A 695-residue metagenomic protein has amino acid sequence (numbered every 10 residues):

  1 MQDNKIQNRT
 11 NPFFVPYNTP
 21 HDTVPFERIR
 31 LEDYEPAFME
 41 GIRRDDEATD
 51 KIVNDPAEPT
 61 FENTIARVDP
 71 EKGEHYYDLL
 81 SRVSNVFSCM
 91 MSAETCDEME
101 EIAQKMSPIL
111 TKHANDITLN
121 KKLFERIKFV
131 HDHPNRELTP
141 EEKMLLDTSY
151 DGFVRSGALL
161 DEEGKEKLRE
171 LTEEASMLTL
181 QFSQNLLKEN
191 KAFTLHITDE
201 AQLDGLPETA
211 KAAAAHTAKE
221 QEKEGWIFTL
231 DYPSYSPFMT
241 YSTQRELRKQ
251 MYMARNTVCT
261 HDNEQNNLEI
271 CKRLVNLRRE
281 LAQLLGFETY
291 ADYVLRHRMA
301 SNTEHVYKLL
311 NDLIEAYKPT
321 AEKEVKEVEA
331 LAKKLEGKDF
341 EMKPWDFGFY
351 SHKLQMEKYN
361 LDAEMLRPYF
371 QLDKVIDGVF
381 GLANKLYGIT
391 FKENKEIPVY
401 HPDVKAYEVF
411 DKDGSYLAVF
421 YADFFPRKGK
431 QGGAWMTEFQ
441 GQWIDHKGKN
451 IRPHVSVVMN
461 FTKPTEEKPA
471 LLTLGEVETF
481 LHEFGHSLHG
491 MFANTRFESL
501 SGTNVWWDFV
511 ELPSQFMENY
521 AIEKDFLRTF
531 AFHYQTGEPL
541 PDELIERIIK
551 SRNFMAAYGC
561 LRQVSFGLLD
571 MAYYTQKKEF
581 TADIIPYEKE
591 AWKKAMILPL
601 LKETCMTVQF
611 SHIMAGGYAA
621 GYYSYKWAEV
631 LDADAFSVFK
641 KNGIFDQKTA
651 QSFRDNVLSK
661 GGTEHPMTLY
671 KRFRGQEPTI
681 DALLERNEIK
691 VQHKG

Functional and structural regions predicted by a protein language model:
N4-E40, R44-D45, M99-S301, P402-K405 (+1 more regions): His/Asp/Glu-rich acidic catalytic environments and adjacent acidic regulatory segments
N4-P36, E40, G225-I227, K374 (+8 more regions): C-terminal, non-catalytic "cap/extension" segments appended to globular domains
F26-F38, F61-V68, N263-N267, V306-L313 (+2 more regions): Membrane-entry segments of alpha-helical transmembrane domains in multi-pass membrane proteins
A48-P59, V83-E94, G157-L160, V258 (+2 more regions): Secondary-structure edge/capping motif, primarily at the C-terminal ends of alpha-helices and the immediately following
D55-P134: Long, charged all-alpha helical bundle/coiled-coil segments in cytosolic proteins
Y77-C89, D147, D151, M253 (+3 more regions): Short, hydrophobic/amphipathic alpha-helical patches that form generic packing surfaces within helical domains
E141, L145-L146, M177, Q184 (+9 more regions): Active-site-proximal, well-structured secondary-structure segments within enzyme catalytic domains
T462-L481: Short pre-active-site segment immediately N-terminal to the catalytic Zn-binding motif
